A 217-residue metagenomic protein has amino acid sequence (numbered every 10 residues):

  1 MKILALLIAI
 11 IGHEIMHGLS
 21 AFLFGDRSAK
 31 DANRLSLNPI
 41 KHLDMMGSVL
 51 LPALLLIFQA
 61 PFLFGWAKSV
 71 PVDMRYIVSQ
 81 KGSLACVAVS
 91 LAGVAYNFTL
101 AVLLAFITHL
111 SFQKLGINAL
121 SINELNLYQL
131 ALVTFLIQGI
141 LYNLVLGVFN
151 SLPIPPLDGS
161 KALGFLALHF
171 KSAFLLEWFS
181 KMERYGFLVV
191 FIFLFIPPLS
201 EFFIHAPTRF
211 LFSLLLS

Functional and structural regions predicted by a protein language model:
M1-S217: Hydrophobic transmembrane alpha-helices and their immediate loop junctions in multi-pass integral membrane proteins
